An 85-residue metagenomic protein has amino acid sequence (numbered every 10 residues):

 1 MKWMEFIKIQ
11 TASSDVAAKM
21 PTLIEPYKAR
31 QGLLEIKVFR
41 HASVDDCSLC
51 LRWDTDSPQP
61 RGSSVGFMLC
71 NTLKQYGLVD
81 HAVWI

Functional and structural regions predicted by a protein language model:
M1-F67, Q75-I85: Short S/T/G/P-rich N-terminal loop/turn motif that feeds into the first structured element of a domain
